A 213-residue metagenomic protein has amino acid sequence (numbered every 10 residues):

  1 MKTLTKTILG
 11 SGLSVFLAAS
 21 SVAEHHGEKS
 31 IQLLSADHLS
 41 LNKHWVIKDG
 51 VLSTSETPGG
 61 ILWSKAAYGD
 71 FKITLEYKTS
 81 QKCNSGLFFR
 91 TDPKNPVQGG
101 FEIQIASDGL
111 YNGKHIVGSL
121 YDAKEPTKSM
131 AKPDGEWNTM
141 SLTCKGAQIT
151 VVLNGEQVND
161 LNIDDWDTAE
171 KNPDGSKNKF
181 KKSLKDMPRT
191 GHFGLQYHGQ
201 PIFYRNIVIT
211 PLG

Functional and structural regions predicted by a protein language model:
M1-K6: Positively charged n-region of N-terminal signal peptides that target proteins for export
G10-A18: Bacterial N-terminal signal peptides
V22-G213: Carbohydrate-interacting regions of secretory-pathway proteins
